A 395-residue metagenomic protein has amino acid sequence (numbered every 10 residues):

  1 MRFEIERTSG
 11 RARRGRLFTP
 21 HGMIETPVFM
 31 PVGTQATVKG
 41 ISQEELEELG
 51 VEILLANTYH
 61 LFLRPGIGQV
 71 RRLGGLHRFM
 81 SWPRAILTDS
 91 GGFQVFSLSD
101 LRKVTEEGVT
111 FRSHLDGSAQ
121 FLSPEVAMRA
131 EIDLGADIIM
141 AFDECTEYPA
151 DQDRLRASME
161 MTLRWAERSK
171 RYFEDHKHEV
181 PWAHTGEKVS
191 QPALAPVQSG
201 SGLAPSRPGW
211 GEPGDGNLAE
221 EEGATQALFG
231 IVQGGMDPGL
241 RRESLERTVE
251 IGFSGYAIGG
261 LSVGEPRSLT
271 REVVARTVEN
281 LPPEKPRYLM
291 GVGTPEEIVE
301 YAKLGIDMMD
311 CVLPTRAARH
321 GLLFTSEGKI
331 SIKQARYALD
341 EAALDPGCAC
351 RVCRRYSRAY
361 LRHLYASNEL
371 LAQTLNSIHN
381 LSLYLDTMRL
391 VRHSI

Functional and structural regions predicted by a protein language model:
M1-R16, I24-V28, G40, D143-P149 (+1 more regions): C-terminal extensions of enzymes
M1-V180, E220-G223, A335-A338: Non-catalytic, usually N-terminal nucleic-acid engagement modules in DNA/RNA processing proteins
G22, T162-S169, T248, T277 (+2 more regions): Hydrophobic alpha-helical packing residues
E44-E47, E125-I132, R156, E160-L163 (+8 more regions): Amphipathic, non-transmembrane alpha-helical secondary structure
G135, A166, K170-F173, K177 (+4 more regions): Structural signal for hydrophobic packing residues in well-ordered secondary-structure cores of soluble enzyme domains
Y148-Q152, R156, G255-S262, L370-Q373: Glycine- and acidic
H176, W182, G223-L344: Glycine-rich phosphate/ribose-binding loops and adjacent secondary-structure elements that form binding surfaces
K177-A224: Intrinsic disorder/low-complexity segments
